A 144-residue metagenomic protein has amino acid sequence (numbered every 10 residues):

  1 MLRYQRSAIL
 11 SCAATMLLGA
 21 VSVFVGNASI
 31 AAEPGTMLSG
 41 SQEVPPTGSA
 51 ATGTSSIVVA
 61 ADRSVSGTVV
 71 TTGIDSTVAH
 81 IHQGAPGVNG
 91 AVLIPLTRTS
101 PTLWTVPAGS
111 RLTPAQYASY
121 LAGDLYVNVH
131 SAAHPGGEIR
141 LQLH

Functional and structural regions predicted by a protein language model:
L2, S22-A79, Q83-H144: Metal-centered catalytic cores of metalloenzymes
L2-M16, V23: Bacterial N-terminal signal peptides that target proteins for export
L10-S11, L17, V44, P114: Hydrophobic alpha-helical context, especially transmembrane and signal-peptide helices
